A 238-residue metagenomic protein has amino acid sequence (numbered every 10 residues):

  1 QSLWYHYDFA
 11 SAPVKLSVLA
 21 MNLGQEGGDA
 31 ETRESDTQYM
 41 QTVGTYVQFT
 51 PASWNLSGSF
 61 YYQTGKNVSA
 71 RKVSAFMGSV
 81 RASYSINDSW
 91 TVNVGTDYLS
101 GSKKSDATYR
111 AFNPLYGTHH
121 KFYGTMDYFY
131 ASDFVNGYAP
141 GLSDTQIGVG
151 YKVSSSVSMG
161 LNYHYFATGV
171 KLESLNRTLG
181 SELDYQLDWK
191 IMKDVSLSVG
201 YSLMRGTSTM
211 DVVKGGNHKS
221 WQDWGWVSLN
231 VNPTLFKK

Functional and structural regions predicted by a protein language model:
Q1, T37-V43, A52, K72-G78 (+3 more regions): Residues that define the transmembrane beta-barrel architecture of outer-membrane proteins
Q1-G58: Internal metal/ion-chelating core segments
L3-Y7, T45-F49, V80-Y84, V94 (+3 more regions): Residues on the lipid-exposed face of transmembrane beta-strands in outer-membrane beta-barrel proteins
F9, A20-E26, P51-S53, F60-K66 (+4 more regions): Transmembrane beta-strands of outer-membrane beta-barrel pores
S11-V18, S53-S57, S89-V92, S155-L161 (+3 more regions): Repeated loop/turn-to-beta-strand initiation elements of outer-membrane beta-barrel proteins
G27-Q38, V68-M77, K104-N113, V170-T178 (+1 more regions): Outer-membrane beta-barrel translocator domains and adjoining extracellular loop/strand segments of Gram-negative
N55, S59, Q63, V68-K152 (+2 more regions): Extracellular/periplasmic loop regions
S220-K238: Outer-membrane beta-barrel "beta-signal"
